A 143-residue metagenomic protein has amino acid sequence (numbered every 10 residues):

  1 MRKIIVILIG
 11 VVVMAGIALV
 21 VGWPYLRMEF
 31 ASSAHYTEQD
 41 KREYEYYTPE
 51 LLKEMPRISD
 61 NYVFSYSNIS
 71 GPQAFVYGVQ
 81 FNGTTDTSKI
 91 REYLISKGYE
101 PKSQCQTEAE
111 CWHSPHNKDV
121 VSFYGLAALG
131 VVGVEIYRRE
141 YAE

Functional and structural regions predicted by a protein language model:
R2-E143: An acidic-aromatic pocket/loop used at catalytic or ligand-binding sites
